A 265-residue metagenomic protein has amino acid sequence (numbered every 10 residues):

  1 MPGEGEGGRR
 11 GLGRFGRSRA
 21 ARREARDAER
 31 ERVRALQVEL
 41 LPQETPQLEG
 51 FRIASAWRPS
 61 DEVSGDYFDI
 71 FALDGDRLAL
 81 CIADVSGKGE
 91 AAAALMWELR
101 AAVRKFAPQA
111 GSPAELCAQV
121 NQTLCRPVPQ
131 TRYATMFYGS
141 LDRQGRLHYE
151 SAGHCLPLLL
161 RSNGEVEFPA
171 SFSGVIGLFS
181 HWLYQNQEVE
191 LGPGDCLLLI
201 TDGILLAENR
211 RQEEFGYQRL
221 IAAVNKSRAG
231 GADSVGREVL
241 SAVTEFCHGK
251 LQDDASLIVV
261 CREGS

Functional and structural regions predicted by a protein language model:
M1-G13: N-terminal membrane insertion elements
G5, G89-E90, A94, A207-E208: Charged alpha-helical signal-transmission linkers that cap and connect PAS-family sensory domains
R14-L198, G249-S265: … and, occasionally, acidic/histidine-rich disordered N-termini of signaling adaptors
S86, G203-I204: Acidic beta-to-alpha connecting loop that harbors the catalytic carboxylate
F137, Q187-L199, L205-S265: C-terminal catalytic subdomain
